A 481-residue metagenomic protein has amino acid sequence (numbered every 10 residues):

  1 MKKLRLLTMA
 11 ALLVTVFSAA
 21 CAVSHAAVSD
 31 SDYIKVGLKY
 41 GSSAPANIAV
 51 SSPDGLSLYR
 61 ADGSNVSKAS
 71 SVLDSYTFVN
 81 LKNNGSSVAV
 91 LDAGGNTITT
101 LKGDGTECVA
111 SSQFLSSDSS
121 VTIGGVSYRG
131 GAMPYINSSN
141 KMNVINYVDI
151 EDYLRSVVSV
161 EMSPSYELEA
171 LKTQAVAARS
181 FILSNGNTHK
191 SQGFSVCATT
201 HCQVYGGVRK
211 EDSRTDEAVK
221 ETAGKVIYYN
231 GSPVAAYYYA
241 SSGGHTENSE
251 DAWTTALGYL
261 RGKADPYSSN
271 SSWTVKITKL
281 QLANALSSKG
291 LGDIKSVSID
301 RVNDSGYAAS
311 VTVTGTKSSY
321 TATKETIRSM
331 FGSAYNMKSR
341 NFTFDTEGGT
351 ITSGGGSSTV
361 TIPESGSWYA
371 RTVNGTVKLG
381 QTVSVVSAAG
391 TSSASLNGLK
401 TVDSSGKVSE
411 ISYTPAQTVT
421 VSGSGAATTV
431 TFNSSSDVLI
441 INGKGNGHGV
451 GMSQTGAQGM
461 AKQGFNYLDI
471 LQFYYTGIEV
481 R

Functional and structural regions predicted by a protein language model:
K2-R481: Conserved, single-site charged/polar hotspot
